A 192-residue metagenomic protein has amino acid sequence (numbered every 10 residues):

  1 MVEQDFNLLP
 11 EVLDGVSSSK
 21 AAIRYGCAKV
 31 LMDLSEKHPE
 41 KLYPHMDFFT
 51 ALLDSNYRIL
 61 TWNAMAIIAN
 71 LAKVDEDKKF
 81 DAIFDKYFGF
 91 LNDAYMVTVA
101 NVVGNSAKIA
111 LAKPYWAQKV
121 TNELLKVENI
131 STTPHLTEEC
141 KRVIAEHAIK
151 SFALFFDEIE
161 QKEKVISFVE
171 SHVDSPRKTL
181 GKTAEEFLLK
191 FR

Functional and structural regions predicted by a protein language model:
M1-K37, F152, I166, P176-R192: N-terminal alpha-helical scaffold/docking segments in eukaryotic complex subunits
E3-V16, P39-L52, D77-F90, P114-S131 (+2 more regions): Amphipathic alpha-helical scaffolding segments comprising HEAT/armadillo-like alpha-solenoid repeats
S19-A21, N56-R58, A94-Y95, K141 (+1 more regions): Short inter-helical turns and helix N-cap capping residues of alpha-solenoid HEAT/ARM repeat scaffolds
R24-L34, D47-F48, W62-N70: Non-membrane alpha-helical segments in proteins
M32-D33, A69, A107-K108, E146-A153 (+1 more regions): Structural signature of alpha-helical solenoid repeat scaffolds
Y57-N105: Hydrophobic, well-structured mid-protein blocks that either form specific transmembrane helices
N129-H147: Acidic, Ser/Thr- and Gly/Pro-rich intrinsically disordered linkers and low-complexity segments that flank or connect
